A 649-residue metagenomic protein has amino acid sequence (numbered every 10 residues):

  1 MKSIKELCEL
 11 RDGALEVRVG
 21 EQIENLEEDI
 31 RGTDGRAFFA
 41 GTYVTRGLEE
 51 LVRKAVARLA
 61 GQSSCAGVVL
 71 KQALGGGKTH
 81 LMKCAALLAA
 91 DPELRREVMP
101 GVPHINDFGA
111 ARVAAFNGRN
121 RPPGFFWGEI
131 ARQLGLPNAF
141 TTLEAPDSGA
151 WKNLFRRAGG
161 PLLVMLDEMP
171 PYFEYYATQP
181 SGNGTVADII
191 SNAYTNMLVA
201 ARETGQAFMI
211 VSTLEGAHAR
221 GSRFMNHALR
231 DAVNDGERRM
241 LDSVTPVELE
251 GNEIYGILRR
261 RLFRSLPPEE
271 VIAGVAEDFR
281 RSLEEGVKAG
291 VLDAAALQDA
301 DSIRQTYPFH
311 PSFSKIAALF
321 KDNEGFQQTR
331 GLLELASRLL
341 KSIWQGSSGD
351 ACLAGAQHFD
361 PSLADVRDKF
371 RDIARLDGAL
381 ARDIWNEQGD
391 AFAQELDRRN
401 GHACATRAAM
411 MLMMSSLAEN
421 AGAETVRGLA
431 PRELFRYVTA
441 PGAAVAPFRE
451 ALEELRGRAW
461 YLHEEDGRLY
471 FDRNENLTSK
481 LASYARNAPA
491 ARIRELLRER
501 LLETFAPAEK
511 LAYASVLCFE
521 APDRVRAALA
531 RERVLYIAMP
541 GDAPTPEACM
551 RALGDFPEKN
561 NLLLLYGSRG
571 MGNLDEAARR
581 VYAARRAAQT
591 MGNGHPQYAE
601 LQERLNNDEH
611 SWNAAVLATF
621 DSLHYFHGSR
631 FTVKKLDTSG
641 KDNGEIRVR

Functional and structural regions predicted by a protein language model:
M1-G76, H80-R649: Extended alpha-helical scaffold and adjacent linker segments that couple domains and build interaction/assembly
